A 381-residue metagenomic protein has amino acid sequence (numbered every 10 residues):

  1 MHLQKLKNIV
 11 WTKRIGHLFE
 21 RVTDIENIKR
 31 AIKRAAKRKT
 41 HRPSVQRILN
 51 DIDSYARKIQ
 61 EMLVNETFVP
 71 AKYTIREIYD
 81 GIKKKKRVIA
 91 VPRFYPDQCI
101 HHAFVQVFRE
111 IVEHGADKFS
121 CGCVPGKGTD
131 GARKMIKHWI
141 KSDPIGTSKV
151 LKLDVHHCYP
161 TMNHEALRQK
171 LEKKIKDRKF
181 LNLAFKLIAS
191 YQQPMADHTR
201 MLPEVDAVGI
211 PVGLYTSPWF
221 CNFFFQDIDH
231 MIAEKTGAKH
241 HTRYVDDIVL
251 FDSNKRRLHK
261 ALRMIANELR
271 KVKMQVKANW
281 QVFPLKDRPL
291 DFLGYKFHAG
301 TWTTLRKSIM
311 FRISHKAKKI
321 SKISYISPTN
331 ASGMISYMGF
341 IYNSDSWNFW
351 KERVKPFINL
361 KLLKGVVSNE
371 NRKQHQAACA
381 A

Functional and structural regions predicted by a protein language model:
M1-Q4, F94, Q98, H102 (+5 more regions): Right-hand nucleic-acid polymerase module
M1-R57, N369, Q374-A381: Non-catalytic, polymerase-adjacent accessory regions of viral genome-replication enzymes
H2-I9, K13-L18, V105-N163: Active-site-proximal segment of RNA-dependent polymerases
D24, M62-K85, C99, N182-R200: Reverse-transcriptase-like RNA-dependent polymerase core
K86-D117, D206-E234: Conserved pre-motif C helix in the palm subdomain of viral-like polymerases
W139-V245, V249-M264, P284, F349 (+1 more regions): Conserved polymerase palm-domain catalytic core
I175, A266-M274: A common structural junction motif
